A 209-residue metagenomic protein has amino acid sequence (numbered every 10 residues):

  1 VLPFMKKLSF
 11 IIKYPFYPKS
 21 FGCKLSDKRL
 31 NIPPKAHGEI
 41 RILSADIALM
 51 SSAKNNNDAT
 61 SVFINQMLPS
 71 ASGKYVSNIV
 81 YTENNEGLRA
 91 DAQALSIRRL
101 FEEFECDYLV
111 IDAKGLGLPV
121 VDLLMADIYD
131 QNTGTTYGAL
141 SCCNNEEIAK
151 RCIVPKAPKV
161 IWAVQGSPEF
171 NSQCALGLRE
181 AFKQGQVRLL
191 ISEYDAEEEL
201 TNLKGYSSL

Functional and structural regions predicted by a protein language model:
V1-N144, S172, L176, E180 (+1 more regions): RNase H-like, metal-dependent nuclease domains and their acidic two-metal-ion catalytic environment used
T133-P168: RNase H-like polynucleotidyl transferase catalytic core
